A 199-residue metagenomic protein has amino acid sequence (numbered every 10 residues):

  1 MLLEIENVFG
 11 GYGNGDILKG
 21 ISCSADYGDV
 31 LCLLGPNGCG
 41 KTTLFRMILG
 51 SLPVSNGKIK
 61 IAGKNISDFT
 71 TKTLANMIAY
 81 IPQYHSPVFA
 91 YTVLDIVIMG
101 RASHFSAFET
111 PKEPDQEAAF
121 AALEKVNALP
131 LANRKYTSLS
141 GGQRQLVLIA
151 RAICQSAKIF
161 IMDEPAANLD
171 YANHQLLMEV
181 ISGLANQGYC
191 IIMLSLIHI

Functional and structural regions predicted by a protein language model:
L34-P36: The feature captures the beta-strand-to-loop junction immediately N-terminal to the Walker
L49: Helix-to-loop junction immediately C-terminal to a conserved catalytic motif
G57-N65, L74: Conserved ABC transporter NBD signature motif
I98, E113-L131, S156: Conserved ABC ATPase "signature" region
K135-L139, Q143: Conserved ABC ATPase signature
F160-E164: Catalytic Walker B motif of ABC-type/P-loop ATPase nucleotide-binding domains
I197-I199: Conserved small/polar residues in nucleotide/adenosyl-binding loops
